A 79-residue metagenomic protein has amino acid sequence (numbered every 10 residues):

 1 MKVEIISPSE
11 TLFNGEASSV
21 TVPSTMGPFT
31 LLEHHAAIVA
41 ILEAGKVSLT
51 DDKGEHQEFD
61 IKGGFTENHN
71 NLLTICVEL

Functional and structural regions predicted by a protein language model:
K2-L79: Compact, glycine-rich, soluble single-domain proteins
